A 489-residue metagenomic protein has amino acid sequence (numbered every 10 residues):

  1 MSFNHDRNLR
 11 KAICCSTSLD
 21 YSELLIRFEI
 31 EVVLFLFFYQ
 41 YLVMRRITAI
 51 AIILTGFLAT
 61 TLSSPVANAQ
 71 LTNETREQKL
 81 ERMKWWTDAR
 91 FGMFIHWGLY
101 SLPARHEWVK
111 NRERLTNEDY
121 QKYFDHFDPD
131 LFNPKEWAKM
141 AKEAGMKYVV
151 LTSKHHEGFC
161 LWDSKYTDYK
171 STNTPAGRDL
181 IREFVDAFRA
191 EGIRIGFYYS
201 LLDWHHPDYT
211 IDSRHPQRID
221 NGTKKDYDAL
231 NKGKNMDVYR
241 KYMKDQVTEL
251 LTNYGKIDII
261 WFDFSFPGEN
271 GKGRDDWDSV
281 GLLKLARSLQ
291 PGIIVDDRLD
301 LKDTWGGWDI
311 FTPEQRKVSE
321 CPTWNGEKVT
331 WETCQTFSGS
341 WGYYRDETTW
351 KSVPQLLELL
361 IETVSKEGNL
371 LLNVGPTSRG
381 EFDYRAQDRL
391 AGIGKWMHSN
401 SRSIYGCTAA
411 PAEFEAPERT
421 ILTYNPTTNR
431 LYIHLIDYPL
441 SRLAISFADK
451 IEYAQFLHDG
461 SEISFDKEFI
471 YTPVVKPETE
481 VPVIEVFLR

Functional and structural regions predicted by a protein language model:
C14-C15: Cysteine-centered motifs
E23-R27, E31-Q40: Hydrophobic alpha-helical signal peptides and transmembrane signal-/tail-anchor segments that drive secretory-pathway
V43-I52: Bacterial N-terminal signal peptides that target proteins for export
A51-T61: Bacterial N-terminal signal peptides
Q70-R489: Mature catalytic domains of secreted/periplasmic carbohydrate-active enzymes
